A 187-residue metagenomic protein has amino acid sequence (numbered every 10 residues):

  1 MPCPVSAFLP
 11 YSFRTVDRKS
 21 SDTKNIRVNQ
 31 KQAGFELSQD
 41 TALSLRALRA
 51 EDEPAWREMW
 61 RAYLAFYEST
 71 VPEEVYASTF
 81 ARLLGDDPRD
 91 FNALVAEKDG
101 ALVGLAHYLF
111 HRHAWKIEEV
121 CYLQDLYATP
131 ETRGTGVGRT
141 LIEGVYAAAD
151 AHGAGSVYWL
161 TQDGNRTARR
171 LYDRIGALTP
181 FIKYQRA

Functional and structural regions predicted by a protein language model:
S44-E58, S69: A short beta-loop-alpha structural element at the N-terminal edge of CoA-dependent acyl/N-acetyltransferase catalytic
E58-V71, A114: Helix-loop element at the rim of GNAT/NAT acetyltransferase active sites that forms part of the acceptor-substrate
L83-V95, Y122: A short helix-loop-beta-strand connector motif used in the catalytic cores of GNAT acetyltransferases and, in some
V95, A101-F110: Conserved beta-strand in the GNAT
H111-L123, R133, P180: A conserved beta-turn-beta hairpin within the catalytic core of GNAT-like acetyltransferases that forms part
A128, G134-A147, R174: Conserved acetyl-CoA-binding loop-helix of GNAT-fold acetyltransferases
R139, D163-I182, R186: Conserved active-site alpha-helix within GNAT-family acetyltransferase domains
D150-T161: Conserved GNAT acetyl-CoA-binding A-motif
